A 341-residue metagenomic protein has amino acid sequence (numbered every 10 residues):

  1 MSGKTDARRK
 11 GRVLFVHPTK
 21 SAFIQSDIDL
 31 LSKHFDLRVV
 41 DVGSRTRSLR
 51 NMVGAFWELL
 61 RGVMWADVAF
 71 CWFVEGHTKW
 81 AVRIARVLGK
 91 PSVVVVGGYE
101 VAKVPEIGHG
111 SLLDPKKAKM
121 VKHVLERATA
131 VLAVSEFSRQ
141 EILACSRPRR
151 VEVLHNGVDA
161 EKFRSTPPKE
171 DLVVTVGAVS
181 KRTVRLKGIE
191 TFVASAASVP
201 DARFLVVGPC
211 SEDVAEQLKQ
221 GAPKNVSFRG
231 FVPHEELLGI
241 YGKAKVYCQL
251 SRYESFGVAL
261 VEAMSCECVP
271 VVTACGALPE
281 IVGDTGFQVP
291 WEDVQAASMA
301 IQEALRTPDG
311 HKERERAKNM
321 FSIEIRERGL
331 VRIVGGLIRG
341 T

Functional and structural regions predicted by a protein language model:
W57-L60, V87, L112-V131: Membrane-proximal helix-turn-helix segments that form the acceptor-binding/catalytic region of lipid-linked
F137, G157: Carbohydrate-associated surface elements
P167-V199, L205: Conserved donor-binding/catalytic core segment of Leloir-type glycosyltransferases
V176-S180, R203-Q217, G230: Glycosyltransferase donor-sugar binding loop
A215-E235: Nucleotide-activated donor-binding/catalytic signature segment of Leloir-type glycosyltransferases, i.e., the conserved
R252: Aromatic "clamp/platform" in nucleotide-sugar-dependent glycosyltransferases that forms part of the donor/acceptor
V269-V272: Short hydrophobic beta-strand element within catalytic cores of glycosyltransferases and related nucleotide-activated
F287-V294, Q302-T307: Conserved acidic donor-binding segment of nucleotide-sugar-dependent glycosyltransferases
